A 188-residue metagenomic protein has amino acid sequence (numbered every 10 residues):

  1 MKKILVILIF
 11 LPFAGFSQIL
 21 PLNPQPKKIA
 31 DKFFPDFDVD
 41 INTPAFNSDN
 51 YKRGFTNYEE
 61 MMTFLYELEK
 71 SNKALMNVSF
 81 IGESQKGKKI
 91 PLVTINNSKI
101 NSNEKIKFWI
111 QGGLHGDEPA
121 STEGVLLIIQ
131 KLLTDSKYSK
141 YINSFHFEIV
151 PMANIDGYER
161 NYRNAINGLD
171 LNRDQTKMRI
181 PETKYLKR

Functional and structural regions predicted by a protein language model:
I4-F13: Sec-dependent N-terminal signal peptides
P21-K89: Short glycine- and acidic-rich boundary segments immediately preceding or forming the N-terminal edge of structured
Q85-G112: Acidic/His- and Gly-rich active-site-bordering loop/insert found across diverse amide/peptide-bond hydrolases
S102-L114, E118-R188: Active-site/substrate-binding loop(s) of hydrolase catalytic cores
